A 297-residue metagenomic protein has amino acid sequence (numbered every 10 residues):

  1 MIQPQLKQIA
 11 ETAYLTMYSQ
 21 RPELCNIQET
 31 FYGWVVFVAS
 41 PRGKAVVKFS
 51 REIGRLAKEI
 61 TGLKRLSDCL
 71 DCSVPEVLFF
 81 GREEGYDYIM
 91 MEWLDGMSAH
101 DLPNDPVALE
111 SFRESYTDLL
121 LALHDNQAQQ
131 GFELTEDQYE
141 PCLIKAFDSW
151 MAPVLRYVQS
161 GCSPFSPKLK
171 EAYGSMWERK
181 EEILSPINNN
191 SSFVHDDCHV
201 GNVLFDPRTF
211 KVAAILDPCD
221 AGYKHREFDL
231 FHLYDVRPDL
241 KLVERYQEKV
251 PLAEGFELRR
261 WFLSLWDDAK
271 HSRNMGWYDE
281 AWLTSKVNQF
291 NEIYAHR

Functional and structural regions predicted by a protein language model:
I2-Y18, R113, D125-D196, D206-R208 (+1 more regions): An alpha-helical support segment within catalytic cores of ATP-dependent transferases
L24-Q138: ATP-binding pocket architecture of kinase catalytic cores
R42, Y86, N190-S191, K211: Conserved catalytic motifs of the protein kinase core domain
I53-L56, V236-D239, W277: Acidic-and-aromatic substrate-binding clefts and catalytic sites of carbohydrate-active enzymes
S191-F193, H199-L258: Active-site Asp-x-Gly
E248, K270-R297: ATP/Mg2+ or Mg2+-diphosphate-binding catalytic cores that bind nucleotide phosphates or diphosphates via glycine-rich
R260-K270: Hydrophobic alpha-helical segments that form the core of small-molecule binding pockets and/or dimer interfaces
